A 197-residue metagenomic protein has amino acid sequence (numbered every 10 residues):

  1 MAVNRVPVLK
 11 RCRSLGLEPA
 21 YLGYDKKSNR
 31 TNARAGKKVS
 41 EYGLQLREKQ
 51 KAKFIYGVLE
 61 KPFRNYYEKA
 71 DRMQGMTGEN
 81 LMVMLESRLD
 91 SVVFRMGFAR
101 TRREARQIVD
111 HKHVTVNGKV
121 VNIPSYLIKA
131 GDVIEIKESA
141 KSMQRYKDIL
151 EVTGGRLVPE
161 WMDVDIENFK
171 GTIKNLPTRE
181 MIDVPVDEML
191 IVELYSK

Functional and structural regions predicted by a protein language model:
M1-M96, I123-K197: Ferredoxin-like alpha/beta domains used as RNA- or RNAP-binding modules
A99-R102, I108-V109, I128: Short, well-ordered loop/turn sites that connect or cap secondary structure elements
R103-Q107, K119-P124: Short, surface-exposed recognition loops or helix-turn segments adjacent to catalytic cores
H113-V114, K119, S139: Short, surface-exposed secondary-structure boundary micro-motifs
